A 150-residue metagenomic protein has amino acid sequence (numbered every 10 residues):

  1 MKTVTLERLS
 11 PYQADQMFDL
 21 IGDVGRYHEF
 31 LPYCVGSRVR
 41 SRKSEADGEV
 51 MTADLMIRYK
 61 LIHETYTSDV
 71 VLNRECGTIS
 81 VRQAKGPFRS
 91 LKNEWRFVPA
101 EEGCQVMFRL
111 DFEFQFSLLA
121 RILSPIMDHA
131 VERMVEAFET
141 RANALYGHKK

Functional and structural regions predicted by a protein language model:
M1-G48, A100-E102, H148: Hydrophobic ligand-binding cavity/cleft-lining segments
T3-T5, H63-T67, S90-N93: Short, surface-exposed coil-to-beta transition loops
L9-Q13, M56-K60, V71-N73, A84 (+3 more regions): Solvent-exposed residues in well-ordered beta-strands and their adjoining turns, especially edge/terminal strands
M17-F18, Y27, A53, F108 (+1 more regions): Hydrophobic pocket/interface hotspot
G25, V131, V135, E139-Y146: Short amphipathic alpha-helical signal-transduction/dimerization elements
R38-A84, A137, R141-N143: Glycine-rich portal/gate segments that line the openings of hydrophobic small-molecule binding cavities
R82-R133: Beta-strand/loop substructures that line and gate deep hydrophobic ligand-binding cavities in soluble
